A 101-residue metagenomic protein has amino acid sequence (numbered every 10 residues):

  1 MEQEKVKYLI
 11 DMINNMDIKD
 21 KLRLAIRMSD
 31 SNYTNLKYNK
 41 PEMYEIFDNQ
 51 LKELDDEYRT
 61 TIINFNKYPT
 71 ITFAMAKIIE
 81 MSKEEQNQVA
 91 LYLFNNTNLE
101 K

Functional and structural regions predicted by a protein language model:
M1-K101: Short amphipathic alpha-helical interaction elements located at domain edges and within/adjacent to intrinsically
